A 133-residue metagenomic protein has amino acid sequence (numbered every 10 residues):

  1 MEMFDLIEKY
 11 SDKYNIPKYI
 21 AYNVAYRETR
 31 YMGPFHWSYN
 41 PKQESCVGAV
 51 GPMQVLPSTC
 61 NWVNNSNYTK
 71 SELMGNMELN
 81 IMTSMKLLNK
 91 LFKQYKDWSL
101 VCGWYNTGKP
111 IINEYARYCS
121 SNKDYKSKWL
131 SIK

Functional and structural regions predicted by a protein language model:
M1-K133: Catalytic glycan-binding domains that act on GlcNAc-containing polysaccharides
